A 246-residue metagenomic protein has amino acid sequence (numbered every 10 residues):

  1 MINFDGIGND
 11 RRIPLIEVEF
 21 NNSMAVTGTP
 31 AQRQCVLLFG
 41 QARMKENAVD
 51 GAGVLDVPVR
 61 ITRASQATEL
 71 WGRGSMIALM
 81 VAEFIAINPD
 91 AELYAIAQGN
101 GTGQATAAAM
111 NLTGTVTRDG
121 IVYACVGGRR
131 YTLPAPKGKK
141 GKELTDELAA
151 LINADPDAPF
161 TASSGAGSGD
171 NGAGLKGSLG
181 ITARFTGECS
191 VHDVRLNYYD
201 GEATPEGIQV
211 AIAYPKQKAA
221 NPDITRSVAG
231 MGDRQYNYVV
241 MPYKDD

Functional and structural regions predicted by a protein language model:
M1-R118, Y123, T161-L175: Extended assembly-interface regions of large multimeric machines
K45-N47, A135, K140, N237: Short flexible/disordered coil segments
V59, G72-R73, P136, K140 (+2 more regions): Catalytic cores of large soluble enzymes that bind and process phosphate-bearing ligands
R63, M80-P89, L144-D155, R184 (+1 more regions): Long, contiguous amphipathic alpha-helices that act as assembly "spine/axial" helices in icosahedral shell and virion
R63-G72, G114-R195: Extended, beta-strand-rich, solvent-exposed assembly scaffolds of outer structural proteins
S65, S75-L79, K142-E143, P222-R226: Generic alpha-helical secondary structure signal
M76, G99-Q104, L148-D157, K216-A219: Short, solvent-exposed secondary-structure boundary motifs
E92-N100, T161-S164, A183-D246: Extracellular Cys-Trp
